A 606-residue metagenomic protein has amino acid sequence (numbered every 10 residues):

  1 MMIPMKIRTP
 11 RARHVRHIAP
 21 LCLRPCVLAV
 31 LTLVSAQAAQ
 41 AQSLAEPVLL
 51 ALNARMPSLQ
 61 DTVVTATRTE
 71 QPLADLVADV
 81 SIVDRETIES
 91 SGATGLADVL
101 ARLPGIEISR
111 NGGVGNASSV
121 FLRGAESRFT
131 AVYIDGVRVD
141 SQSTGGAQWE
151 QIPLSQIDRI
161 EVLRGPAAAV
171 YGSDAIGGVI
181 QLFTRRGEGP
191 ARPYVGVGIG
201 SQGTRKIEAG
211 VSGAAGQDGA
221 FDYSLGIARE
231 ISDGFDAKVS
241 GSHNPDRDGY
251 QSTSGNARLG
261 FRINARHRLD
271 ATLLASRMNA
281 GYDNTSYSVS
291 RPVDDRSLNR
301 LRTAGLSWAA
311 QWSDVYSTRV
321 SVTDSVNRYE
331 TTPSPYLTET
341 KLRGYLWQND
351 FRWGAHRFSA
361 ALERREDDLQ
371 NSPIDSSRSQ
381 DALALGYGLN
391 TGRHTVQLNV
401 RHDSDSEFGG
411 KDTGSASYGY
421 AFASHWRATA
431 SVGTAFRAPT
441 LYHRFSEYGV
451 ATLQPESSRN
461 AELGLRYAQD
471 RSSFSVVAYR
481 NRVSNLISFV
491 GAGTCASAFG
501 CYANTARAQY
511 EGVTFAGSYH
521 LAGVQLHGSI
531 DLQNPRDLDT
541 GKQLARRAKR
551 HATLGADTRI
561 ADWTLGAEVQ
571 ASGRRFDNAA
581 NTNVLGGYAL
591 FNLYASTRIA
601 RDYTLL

Functional and structural regions predicted by a protein language model:
M1-L103, F261, Y519: N-terminal Sec signal peptide and the immediately downstream disordered periplasmic leader that contains the TonB box
K6, P10, C26-V27, S212-G216 (+4 more regions): Conserved C-terminal beta-signal and adjacent last beta-strands/turns of outer-membrane beta-barrel proteins
A97, A101-V137, D158: Extracytoplasmic beta-strand/coil segments of soluble accessory domains associated with Gram-negative outer-membrane
V137-R164: Short acidic/polar hinge/loop motifs at secondary-structure boundaries that mediate gating or recognition
A168-A169, Q181, E188-P190, G196-G198 (+1 more regions): Periplasmic-side early beta-strands and strand-to-turn transitions of outer-membrane beta-barrels
G260-M278, D295-A421, S472-A478, H520 (+1 more regions): Face-selective signature of the C-terminal outer-membrane beta-barrel domain
S288-Q311, K341, S406-G409, A421 (+6 more regions): Outer-membrane beta-barrel signature, preferentially recognizing the C-terminal barrel domain of Gram-negative
Y387-T395, R480-R482, Y502-A579: Gram-negative outer-membrane beta-barrel transporters
